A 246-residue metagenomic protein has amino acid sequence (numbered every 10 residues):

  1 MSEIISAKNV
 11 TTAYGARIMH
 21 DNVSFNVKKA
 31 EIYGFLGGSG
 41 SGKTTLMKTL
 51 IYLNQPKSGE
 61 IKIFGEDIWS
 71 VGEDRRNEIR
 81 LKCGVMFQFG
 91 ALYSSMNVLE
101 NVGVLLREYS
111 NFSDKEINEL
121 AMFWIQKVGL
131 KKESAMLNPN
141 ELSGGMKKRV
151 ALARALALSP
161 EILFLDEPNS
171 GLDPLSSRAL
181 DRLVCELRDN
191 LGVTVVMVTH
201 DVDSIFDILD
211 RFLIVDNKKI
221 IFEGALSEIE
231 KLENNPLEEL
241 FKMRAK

Functional and structural regions predicted by a protein language model:
I51: Helix-to-loop junction immediately C-terminal to a conserved catalytic motif
K115-E133: Conserved ABC ATPase "signature" region
N138-L142, M146: Conserved ABC ATPase signature
S159: Conserved catalytic motifs of ABC-family nucleotide-binding domains
L163-D166: Catalytic Walker B motif of ABC-type/P-loop ATPase nucleotide-binding domains
